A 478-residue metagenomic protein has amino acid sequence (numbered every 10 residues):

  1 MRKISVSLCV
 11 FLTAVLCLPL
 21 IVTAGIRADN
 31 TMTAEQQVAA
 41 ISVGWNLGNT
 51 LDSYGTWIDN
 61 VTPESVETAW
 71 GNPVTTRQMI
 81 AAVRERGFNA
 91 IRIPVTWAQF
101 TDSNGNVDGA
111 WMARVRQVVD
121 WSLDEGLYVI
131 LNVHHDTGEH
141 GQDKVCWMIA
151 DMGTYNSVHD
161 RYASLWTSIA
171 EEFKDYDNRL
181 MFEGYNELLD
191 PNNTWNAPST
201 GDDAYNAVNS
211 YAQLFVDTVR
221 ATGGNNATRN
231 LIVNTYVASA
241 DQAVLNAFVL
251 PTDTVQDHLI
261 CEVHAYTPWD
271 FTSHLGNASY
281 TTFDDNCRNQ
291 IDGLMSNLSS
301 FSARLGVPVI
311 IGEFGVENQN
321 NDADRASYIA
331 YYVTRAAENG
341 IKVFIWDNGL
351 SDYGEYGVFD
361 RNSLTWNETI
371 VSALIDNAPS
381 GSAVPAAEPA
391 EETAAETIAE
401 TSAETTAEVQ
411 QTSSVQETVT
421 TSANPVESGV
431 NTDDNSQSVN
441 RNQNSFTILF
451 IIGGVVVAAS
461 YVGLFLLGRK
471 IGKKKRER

Functional and structural regions predicted by a protein language model:
L18-N30, S436-F446, L466-G472: Sec-dependent signal peptide cleavage junction
G25-A90: N-terminal carbohydrate-binding accessory modules
W70-I91, T101-H135, E139-G184, A207-G223: An active-site-proximal structural segment forming one wall of the substrate-binding cleft that immediately precedes
P73-T96, L294-S302, R335, N339-F344: Catalytic domains of carbohydrate-active enzymes, especially glycoside hydrolases
N156-N277, S296-E317, E338-I341: Active-site region of glycoside hydrolase catalytic domains
D285-P379: Substrate-binding cleft of secreted/luminal carbohydrate-active enzymes
P385-N444: C-terminal low-complexity, Ser/Thr- and acidic/Pro-rich disordered "stalk" regions positioned immediately N-terminal
G454-R478: C-terminal membrane-anchoring or membrane-association module
